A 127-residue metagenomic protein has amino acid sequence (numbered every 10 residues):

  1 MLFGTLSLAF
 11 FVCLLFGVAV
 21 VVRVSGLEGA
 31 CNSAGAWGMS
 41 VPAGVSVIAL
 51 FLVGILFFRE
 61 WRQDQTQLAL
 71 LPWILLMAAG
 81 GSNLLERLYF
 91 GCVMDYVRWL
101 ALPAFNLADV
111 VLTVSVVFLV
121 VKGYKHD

Functional and structural regions predicted by a protein language model:
M1-D127: Alpha-helical transmembrane bundles and membrane-interface segments of multipass inner-membrane proteins
